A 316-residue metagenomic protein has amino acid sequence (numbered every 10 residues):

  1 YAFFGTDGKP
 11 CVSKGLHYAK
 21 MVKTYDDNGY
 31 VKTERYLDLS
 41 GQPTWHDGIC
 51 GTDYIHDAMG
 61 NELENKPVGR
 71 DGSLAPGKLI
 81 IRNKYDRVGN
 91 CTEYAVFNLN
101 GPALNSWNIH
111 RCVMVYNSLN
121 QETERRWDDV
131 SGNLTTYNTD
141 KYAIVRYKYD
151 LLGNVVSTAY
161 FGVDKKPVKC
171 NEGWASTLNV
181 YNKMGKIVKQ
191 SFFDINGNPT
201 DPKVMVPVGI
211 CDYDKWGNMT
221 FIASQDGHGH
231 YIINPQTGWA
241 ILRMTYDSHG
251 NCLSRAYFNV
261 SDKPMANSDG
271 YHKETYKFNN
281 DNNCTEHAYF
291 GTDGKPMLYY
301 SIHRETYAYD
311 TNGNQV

Functional and structural regions predicted by a protein language model:
Y1-V316: Buried hydrophobic residues that stabilize the cores of well-folded domains
